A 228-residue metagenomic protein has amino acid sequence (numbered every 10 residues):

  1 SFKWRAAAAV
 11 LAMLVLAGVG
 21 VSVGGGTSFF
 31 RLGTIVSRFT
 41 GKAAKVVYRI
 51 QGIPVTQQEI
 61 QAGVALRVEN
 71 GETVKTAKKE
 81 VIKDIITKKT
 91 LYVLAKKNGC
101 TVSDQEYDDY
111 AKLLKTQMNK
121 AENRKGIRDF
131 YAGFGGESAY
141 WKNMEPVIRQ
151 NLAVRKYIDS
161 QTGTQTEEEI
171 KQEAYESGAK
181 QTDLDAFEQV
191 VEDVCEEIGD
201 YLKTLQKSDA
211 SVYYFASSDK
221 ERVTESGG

Functional and structural regions predicted by a protein language model:
S1-A77, D185-G228: Short, low-structural-confidence N-terminal segments
L32-K142: N-terminal targeting/tethering segments
V74-K97, I127-S217: Solvent-exposed, amphipathic alpha-helical "stalk/arm" or coiled-coil-like segments used as scaffolds
